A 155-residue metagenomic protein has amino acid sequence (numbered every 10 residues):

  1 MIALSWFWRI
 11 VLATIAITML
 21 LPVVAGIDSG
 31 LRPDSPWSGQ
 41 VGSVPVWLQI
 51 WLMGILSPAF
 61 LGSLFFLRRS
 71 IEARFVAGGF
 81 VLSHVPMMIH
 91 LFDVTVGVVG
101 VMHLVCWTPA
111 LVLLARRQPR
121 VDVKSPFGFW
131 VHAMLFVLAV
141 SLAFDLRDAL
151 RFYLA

Functional and structural regions predicted by a protein language model:
F7-T18, G30-L56: Hydrophobic transmembrane alpha-helical segments in integral membrane proteins
W8, R69-G78, D122-M134: Membrane-interfacial loop-to-transmembrane alpha-helix junctions, especially the N-terminal start
T18-P22, G79-H90, A139-D145: Aromatic-anchored segments of alpha-helical transmembrane domains
Q40-L48, R68-L82, G100-M102: Loop-to-helix transition at the N-terminal end of transmembrane alpha-helices
L52-F65, A77-S83, W107: Core segments of transmembrane alpha-helices that mediate helix-helix packing or line hydrophobic substrate/ligand
G79-S83, V99-R117, A139: Hydrophobic alpha-helical membrane segments
H90-V99: Membrane-interface helix caps and helix-loop-helix hairpins in membrane proteins
L146-A155: Juxtamembrane boundary at the C-terminal end of a transmembrane helix
